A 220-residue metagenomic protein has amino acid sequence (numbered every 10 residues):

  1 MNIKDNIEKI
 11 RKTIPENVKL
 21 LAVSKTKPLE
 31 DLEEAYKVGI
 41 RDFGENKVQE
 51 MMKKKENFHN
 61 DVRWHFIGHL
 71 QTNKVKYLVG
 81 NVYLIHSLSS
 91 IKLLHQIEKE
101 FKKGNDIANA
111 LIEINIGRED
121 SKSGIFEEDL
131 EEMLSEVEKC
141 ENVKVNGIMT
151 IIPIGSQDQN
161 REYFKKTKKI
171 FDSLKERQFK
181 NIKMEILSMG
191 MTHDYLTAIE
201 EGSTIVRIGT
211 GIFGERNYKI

Functional and structural regions predicted by a protein language model:
M1-H193, I199-E201: Conserved alpha/beta-domain cores
H86, S203-I220: Gly/Pro- and small hydrophobic-enriched strand-loop and loop-to-helix capping segments that sit at the rims
